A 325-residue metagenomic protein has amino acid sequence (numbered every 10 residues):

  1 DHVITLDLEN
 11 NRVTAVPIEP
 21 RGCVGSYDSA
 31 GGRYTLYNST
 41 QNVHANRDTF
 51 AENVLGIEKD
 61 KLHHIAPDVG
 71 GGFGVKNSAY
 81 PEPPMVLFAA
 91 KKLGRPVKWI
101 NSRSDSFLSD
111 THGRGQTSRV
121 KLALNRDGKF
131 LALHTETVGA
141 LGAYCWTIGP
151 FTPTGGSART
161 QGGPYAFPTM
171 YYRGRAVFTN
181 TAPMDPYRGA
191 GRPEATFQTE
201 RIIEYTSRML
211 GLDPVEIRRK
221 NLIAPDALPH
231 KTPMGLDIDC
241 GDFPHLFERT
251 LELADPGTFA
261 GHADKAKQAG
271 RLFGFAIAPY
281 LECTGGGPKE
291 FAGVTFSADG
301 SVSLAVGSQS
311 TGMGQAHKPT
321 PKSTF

Functional and structural regions predicted by a protein language model:
D1-F325: Structural alpha/beta core scaffold segments of enzyme domains
